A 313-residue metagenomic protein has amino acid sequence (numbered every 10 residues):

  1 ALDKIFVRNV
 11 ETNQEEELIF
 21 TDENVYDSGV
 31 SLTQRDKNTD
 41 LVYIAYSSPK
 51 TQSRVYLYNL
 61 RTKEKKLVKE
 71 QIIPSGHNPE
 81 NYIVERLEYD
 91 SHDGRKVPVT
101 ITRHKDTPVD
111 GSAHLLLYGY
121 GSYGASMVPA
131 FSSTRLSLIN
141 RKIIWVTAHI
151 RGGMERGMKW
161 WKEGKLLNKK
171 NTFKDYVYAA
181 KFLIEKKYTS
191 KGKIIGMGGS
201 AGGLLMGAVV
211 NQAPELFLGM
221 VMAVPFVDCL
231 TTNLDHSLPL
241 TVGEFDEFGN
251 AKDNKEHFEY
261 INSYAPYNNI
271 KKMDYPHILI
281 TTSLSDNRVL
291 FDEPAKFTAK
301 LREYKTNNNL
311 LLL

Functional and structural regions predicted by a protein language model:
A1, N38-S47: Short beta-strand elements that form the blades of beta-propeller/WD-repeat-like and other beta-sheet-rich scaffold
L2, K50, G94-K96, E215: Coil-to-beta-strand transition motifs
L2-V7, K50-L57: Structural motif
V10-L32, R61-N81: Multi-bladed beta-propeller domains
L32-D40, S91: Blade-terminus and WD-like Trp-Asp/Gly-His loop motifs, strongest in beta-propeller folds
L60-E64, K69-I195, G199-S200, L205 (+3 more regions): Cap/lid segment of the alpha/beta-hydrolase catalytic domain
A148-L313: Active-site-proximal cap/loop segments of hydrolase catalytic domains
